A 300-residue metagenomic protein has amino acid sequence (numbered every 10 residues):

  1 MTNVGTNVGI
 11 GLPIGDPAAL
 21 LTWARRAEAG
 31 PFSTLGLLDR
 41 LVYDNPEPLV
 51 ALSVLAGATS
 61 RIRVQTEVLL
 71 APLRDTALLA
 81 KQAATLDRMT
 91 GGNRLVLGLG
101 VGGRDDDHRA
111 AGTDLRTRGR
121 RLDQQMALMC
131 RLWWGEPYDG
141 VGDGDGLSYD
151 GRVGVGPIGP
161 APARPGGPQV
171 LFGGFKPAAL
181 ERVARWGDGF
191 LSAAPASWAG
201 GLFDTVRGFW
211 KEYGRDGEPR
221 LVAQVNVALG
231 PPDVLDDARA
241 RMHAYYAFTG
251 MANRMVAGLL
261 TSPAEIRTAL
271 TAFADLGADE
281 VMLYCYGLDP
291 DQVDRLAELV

Functional and structural regions predicted by a protein language model:
M1-V300: Active-site-adjacent structural elements that line small-molecule/cofactor binding pockets in enzymes
